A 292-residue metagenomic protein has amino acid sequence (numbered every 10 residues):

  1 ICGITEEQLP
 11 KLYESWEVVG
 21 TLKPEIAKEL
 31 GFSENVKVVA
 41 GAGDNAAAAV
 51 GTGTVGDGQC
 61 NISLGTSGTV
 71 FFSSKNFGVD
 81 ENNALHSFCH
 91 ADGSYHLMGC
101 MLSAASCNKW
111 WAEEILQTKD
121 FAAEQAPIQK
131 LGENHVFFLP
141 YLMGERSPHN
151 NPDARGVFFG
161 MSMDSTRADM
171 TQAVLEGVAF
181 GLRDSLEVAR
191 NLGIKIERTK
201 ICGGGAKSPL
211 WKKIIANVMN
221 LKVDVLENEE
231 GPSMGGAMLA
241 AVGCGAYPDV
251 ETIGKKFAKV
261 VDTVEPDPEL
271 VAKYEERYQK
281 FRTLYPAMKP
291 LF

Functional and structural regions predicted by a protein language model:
I1-G3, G20-F292: Active-site core segments that coordinate phosphate-bearing ligands/cofactors across diverse enzyme families
E7-S15, L97: A glycine-/small-polar-enriched, mobile loop at the entrance of the PLP active site in fold-type I
